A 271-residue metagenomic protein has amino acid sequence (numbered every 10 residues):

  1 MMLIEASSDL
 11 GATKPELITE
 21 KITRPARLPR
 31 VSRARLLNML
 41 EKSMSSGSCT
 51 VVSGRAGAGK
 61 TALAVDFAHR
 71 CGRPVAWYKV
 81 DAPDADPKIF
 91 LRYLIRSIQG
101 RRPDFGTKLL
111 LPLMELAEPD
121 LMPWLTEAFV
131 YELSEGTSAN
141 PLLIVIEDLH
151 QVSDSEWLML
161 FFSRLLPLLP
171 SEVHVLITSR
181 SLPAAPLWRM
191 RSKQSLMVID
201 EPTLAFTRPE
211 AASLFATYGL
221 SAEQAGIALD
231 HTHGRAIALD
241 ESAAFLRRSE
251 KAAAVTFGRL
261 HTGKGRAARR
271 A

Functional and structural regions predicted by a protein language model:
I4-L40, K108-M114, R208: Conserved adenine-nucleotide phosphate-binding loops and their immediately adjacent elements
A12, L17, E41-S45, H69-G72 (+2 more regions): A conserved switch/coupling segment of P-loop NTPase cores
T13-T19, L133, R191-S192, L196-P202 (+2 more regions): Loop-to-helix "switch" segment enriched in basic and acidic residues adjacent to catalytic/ligand pockets
R33, L94, E147, L165 (+5 more regions): Generic structural signal for small/hydrophobic residues in well-ordered secondary structure, especially within
V52: Hydrophobic anchor at the beta1->P-loop junction of P-loop NTPases
R55: P-loop (Walker A) phosphate-binding loop of NTP-binding proteins
A58, A62-P141, Q151-S153: Conserved phosphate-binding/catalytic loops and adjacent sensor/switch elements of nucleotide-binding enzymes, spanning
A205-A216: Conserved AAA+ ATPase core "coupling" helix
